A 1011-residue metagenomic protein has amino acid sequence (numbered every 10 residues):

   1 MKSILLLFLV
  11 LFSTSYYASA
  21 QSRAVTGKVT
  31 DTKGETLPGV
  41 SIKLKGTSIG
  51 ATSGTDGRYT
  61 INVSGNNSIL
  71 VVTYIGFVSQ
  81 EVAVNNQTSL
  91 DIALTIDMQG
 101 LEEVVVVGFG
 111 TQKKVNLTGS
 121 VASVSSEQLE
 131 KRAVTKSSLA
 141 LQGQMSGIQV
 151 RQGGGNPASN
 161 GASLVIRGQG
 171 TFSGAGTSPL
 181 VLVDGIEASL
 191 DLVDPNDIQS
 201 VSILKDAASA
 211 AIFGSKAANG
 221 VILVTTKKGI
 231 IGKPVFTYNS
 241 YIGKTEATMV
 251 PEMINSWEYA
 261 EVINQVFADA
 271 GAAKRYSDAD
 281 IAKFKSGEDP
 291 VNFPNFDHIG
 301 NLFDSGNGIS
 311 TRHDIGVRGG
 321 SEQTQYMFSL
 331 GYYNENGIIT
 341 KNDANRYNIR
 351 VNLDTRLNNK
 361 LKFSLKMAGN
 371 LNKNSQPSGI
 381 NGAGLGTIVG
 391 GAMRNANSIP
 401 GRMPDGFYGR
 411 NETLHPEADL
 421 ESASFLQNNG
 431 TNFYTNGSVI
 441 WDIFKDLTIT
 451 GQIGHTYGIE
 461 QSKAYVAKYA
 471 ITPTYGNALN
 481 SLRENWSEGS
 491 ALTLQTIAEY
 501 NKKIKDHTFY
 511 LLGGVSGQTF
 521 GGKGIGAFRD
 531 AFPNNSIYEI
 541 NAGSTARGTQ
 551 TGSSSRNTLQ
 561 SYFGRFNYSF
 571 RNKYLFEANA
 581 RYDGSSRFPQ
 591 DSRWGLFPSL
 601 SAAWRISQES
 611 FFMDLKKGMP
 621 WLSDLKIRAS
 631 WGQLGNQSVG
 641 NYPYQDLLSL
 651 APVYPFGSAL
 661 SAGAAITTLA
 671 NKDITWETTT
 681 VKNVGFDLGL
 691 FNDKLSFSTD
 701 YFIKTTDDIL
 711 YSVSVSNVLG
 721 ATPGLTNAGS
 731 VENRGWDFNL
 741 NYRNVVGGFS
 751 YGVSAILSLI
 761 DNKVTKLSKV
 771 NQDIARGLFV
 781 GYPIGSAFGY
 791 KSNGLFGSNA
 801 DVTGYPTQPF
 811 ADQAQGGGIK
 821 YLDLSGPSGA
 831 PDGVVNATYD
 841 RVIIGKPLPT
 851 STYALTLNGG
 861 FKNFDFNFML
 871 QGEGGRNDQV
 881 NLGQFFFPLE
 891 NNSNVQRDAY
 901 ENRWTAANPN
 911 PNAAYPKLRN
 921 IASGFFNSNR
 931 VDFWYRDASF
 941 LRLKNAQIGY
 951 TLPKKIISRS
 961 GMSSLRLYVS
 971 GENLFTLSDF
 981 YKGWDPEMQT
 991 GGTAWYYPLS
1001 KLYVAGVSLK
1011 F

Functional and structural regions predicted by a protein language model:
M1-R350, T355-N358, K362-N370, N432-T435 (+8 more regions): Short, small/polar-rich motifs associated with maturation and membrane association, primarily at protein termini
K114-V115, I212-G214, G232-K233, A247-M249 (+5 more regions): Switch/connector loops and helix/strand junctions flanking conserved nucleotide-binding motifs in nucleotide-processing
L129, T177-S178, R346, N352-L361 (+7 more regions): Extracellular/periplasmic, surface-exposed regions of secreted and cell-surface proteins
T237-V291, T726, V745-P847, F887-E890 (+2 more regions): Conserved small-residue
E252-I254, V466-K468, A527-D530, V770 (+3 more regions): Short Gly/aromatic-enriched secondary-structure transition segments
K274-D297, S310-D314, G382-A418: Acidic, glycine-rich flexible loop segments
P290, I299, T474, S585 (+1 more regions): Extracytoplasmic gating/loop element in the C-terminal half of outer-membrane beta-barrel translocons and assembly
P847-V880: Glycine-rich, aromatic-lined ligand/substrate-binding cores of catalytic and carbohydrate-binding domains
